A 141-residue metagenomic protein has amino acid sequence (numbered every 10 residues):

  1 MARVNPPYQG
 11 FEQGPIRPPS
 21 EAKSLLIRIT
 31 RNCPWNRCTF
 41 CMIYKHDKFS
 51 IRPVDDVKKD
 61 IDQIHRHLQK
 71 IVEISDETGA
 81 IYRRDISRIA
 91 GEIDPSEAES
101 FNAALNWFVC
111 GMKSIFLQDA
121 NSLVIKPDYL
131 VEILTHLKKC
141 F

Functional and structural regions predicted by a protein language model:
M1-L26: Short, charged low-complexity linear segments at domain edges
I16, S20, R28, Y44 (+1 more regions): A general structural-boundary detector
I16-P19, T30-N32, L105-F108: Short secondary-structure boundary/capping segments within folded domains
A22-S24, W35-C38, M112-S114: A common structural microfeature
R28-H46: Local cysteine-cluster metal-coordination motifs and their immediate loop/turn environment, predominantly Fe-S cluster
I43-F141: Conserved Radical SAM active-site core
